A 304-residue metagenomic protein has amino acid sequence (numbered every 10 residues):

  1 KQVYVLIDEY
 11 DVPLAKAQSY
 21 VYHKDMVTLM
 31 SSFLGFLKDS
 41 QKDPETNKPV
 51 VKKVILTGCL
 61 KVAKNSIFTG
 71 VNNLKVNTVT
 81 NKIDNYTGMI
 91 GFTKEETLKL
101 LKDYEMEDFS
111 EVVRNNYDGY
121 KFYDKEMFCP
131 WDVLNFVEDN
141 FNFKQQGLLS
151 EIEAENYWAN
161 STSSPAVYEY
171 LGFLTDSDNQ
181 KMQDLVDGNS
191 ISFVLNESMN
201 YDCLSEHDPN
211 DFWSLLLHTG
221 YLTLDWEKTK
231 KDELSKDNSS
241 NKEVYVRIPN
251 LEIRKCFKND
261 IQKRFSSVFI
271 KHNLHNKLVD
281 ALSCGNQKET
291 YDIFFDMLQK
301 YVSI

Functional and structural regions predicted by a protein language model:
Q2-H23: Conserved P-loop NTPase "ATPase switch" module shared by AAA+ and STAND
Y4-D8, S32, K52-C59: Structural recognition of the conserved hydrophobic beta-strand(s) that form the central parallel beta-sheet of P-loop
V12-A15, D39, V62: Residues immediately C-terminal
Y22-M30, T93, P209-F212: Phosphate/oxyanion-binding active-site loops and adjacent basic polyanion-contact surfaces
H23-T28, K53-V54, C59, T69: Aromatic- and carboxylate-enriched substrate-binding clefts and catalytic-loop regions of carbohydrate-active enzymes
D25-K52: Substrate-engagement module of ASCE P-loop NTPases
K64-V71, N77-E138: Amphipathic alpha-helical segments of the small helical/lid subdomains adjacent to P-loop NTPase cores
L74-K75, V79, F128-L134, N140-I304: Extended alpha-helical interface modules used as scaffolds for assembling large macromolecular complexes
